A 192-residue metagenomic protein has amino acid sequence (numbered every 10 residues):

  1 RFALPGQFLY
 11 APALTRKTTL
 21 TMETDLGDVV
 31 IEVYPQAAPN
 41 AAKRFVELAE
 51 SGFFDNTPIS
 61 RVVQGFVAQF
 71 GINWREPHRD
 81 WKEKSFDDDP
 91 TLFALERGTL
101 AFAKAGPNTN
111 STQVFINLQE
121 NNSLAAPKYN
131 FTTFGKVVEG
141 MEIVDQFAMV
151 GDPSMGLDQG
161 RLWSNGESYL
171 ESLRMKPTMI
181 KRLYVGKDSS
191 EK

Functional and structural regions predicted by a protein language model:
R1-K192: Cyclophilin-like peptidyl-prolyl cis-trans isomerases
